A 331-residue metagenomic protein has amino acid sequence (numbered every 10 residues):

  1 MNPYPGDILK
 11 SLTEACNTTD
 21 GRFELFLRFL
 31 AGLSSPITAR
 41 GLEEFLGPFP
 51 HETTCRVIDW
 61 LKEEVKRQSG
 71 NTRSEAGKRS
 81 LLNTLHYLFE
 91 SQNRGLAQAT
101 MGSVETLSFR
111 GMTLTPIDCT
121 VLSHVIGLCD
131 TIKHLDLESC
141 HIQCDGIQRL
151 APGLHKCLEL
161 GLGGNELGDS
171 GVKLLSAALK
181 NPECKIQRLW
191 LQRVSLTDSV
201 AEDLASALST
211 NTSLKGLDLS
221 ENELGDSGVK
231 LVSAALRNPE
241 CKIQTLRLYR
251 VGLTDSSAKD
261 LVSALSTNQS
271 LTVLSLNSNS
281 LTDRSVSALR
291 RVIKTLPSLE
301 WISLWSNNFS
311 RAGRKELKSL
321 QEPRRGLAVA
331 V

Functional and structural regions predicted by a protein language model:
M1-V331: Leucine-enriched alpha-helical scaffold segments used for protein-protein interaction
